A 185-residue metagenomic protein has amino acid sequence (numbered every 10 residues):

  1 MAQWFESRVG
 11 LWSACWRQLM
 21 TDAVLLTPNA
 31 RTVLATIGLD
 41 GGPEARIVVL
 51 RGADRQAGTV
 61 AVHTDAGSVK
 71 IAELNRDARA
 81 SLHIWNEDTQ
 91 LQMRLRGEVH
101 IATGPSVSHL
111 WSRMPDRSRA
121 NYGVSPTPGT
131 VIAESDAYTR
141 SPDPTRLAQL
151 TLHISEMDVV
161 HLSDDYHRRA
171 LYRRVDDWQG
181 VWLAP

Functional and structural regions predicted by a protein language model:
A2-A57, E73: An N-terminal domain-cap segment
A2-E6, L91-P185: Charged, gly/pro-rich active-site loop segments
Q18-L19, V60, N86, T145-L150: Tryptophan-centric aromatic hotspots in well-structured domains and transmembrane helices
T27-P28, W85-N86, Y122-P126: A short, aromatic/hydrophobic, helix- or strand-capping loop or linear motif that either lines the entrance/gate
A30-T32, R46, A78, A148 (+1 more regions): Short beta-strand or tight-loop elements that sit immediately N-terminal to catalytic metal-binding acidic residues
A35-L39, R51-A53, H83-E87, V160-L162 (+1 more regions): A generic structural motif
I37, D65-G67, W85-E87, R96-H100 (+1 more regions): Histidine- and/or cysteine-centered catalytic micro-motif in compact active-site loops
R51-Q90: A short mixed-secondary-structure module that forms the rim of ligand-binding clefts
